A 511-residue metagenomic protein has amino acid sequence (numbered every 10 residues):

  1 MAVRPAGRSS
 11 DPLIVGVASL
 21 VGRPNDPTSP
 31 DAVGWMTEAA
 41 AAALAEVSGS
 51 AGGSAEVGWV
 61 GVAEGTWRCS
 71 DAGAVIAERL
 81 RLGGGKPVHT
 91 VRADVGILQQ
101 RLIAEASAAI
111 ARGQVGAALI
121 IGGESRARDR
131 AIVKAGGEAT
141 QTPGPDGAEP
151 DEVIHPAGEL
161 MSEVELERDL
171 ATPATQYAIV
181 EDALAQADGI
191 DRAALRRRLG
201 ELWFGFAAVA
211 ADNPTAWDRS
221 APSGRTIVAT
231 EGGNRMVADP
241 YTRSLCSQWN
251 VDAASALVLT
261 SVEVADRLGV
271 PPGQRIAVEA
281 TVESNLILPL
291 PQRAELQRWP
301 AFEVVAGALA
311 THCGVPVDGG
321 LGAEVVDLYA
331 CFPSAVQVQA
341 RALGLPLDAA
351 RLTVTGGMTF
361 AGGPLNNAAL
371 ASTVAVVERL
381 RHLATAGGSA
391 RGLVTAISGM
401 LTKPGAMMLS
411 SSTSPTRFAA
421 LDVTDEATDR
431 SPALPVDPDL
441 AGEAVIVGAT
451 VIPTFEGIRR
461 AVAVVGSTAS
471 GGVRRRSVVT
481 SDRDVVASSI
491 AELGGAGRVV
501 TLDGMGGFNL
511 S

Functional and structural regions predicted by a protein language model:
M1-A93, S107-V115, L119-V251, S255-V264 (+4 more regions): Conserved "HGTGT" condensation-loop signature of ketosynthase/thiolase-family condensing enzymes that catalyze
V95-Q99, L365-A368: Gly/Ser-rich catalytic serine loop of serine hydrolases
Q100-A108: Conserved phosphate-binding catalytic cores of ATP/NTP-utilizing and phosphoryl-transfer enzymes
L102, Q176-V180, A369-S372: Internal, well-ordered alpha-helical segments in soluble enzyme and binding-protein domains
A361-A369, H382, S389: A conserved active-site cap/scaffold subdomain adjacent to cofactor or substrate pockets
T373-V377: Active-site-proximal alpha-helical segments within enzyme catalytic domains
A386-G388, K403: Short loop/turn segments at connectors of secondary-structure elements within structured domains
G388-V394: Short, hydrophobic/aromatic-rich segments at coil-to-beta transitions
